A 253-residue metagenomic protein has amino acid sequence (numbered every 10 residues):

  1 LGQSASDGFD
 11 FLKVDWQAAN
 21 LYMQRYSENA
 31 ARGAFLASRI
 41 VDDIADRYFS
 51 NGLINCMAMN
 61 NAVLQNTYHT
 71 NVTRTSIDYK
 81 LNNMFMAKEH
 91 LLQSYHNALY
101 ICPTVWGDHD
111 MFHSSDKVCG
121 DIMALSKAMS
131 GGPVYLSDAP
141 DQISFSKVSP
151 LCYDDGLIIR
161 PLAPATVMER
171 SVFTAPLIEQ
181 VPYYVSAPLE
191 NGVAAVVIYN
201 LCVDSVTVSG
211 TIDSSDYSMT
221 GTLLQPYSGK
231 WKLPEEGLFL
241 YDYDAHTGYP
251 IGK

Functional and structural regions predicted by a protein language model:
L1, A31-V41, K80, T211-Q225: Well-ordered, non-membrane alpha-helical segments in soluble/globular domains
G2-D7, F35-S146, T166-R170, T174-I178: Glycan-recognition surfaces
G2-M23: Active-site groove signature of glycoside hydrolases
D10-L12, S50-I54, P133-V134, V193-V196 (+1 more regions): Beta-sheet entry/capping signal
D15, M129, L240: Conserved, mostly hydrophobic/aromatic
K127-S130, Y135, F173-K232: Carbohydrate-binding surface patches
P150, D155-A165, E169-E179, Y184-A187: Short helix/strand-capping turn motifs
G252-K253: C-terminal beta-strand-rich structural cap/linker in extracellular carbohydrate-active enzymes
